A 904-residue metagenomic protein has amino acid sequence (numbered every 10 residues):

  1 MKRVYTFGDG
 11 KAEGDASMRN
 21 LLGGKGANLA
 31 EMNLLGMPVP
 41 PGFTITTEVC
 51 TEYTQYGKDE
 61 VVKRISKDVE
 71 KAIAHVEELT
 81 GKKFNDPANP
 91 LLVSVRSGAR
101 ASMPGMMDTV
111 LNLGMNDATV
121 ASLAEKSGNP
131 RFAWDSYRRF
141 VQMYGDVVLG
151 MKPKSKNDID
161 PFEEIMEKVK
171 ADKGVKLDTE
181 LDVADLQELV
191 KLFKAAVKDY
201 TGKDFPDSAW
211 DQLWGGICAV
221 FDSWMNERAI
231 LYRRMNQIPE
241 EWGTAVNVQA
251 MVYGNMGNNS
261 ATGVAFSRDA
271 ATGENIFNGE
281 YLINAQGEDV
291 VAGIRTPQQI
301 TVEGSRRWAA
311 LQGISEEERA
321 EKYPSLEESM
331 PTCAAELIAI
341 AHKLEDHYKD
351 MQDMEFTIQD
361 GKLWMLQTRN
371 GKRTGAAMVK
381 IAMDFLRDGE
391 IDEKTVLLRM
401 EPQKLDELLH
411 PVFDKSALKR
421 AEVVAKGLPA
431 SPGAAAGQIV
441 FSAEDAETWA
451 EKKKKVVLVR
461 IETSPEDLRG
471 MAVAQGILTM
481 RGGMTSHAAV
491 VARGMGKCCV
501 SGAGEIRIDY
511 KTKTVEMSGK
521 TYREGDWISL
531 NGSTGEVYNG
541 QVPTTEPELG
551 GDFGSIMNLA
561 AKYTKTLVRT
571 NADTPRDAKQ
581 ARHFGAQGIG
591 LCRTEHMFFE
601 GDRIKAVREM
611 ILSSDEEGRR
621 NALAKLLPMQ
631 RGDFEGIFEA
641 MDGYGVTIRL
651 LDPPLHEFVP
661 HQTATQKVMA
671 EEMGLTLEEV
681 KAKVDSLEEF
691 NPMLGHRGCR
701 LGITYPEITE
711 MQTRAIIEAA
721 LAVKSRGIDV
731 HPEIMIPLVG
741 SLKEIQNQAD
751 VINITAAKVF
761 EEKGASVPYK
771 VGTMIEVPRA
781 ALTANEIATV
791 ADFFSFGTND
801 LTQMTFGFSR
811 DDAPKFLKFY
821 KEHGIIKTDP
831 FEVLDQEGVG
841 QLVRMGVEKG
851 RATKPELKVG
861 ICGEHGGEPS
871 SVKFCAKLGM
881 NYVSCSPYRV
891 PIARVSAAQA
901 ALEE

Functional and structural regions predicted by a protein language model:
M1-A421, P429, T448, K454-V457 (+12 more regions): Nucleotide/phosphate-binding sheet-loop regions of phosphoryl- and nucleotidyl-transfer enzymes
F43, M480-G482, S501-G504, C592 (+2 more regions): Short beta->alpha connector loops at strand-helix junctions that form conserved, small/polar/Pro-enriched
R96-S97, L549, L559-E904: Conserved alpha/beta-domain cores
N247, V440, V457-V459, L478 (+3 more regions): Structural motif
K362-W364, V457, I461-A472, G476 (+8 more regions): Glycine-rich phosphate/ribose-binding loops and adjacent secondary-structure elements that form binding surfaces
E393, M400-E401, A417-L418, V542-L567 (+1 more regions): Intein/HINT protein-splicing elements and their conserved insertion hotspots or analogous self-processing inserts
K426-E466, M517-S555: Extended, non-globular alpha-helical segments
S442-E444, E505-I506, G554-M557, L567 (+1 more regions): Intrinsically disordered, low-complexity regulatory segments
